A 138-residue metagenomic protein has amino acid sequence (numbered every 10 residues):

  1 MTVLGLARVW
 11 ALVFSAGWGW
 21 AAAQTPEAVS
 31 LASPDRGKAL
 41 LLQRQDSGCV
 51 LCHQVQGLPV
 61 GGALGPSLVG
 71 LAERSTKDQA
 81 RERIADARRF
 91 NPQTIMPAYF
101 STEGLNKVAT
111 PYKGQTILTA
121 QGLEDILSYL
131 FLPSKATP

Functional and structural regions predicted by a protein language model:
M1-G5: N-terminal secretory signal peptides that target proteins for export/translocation
A7-G17: Bacterial N-terminal signal peptides
A22-R44, L64, S134-P138: Electrostatic cytochrome c docking/interface patches
A32, L51-R89, I95-A109: Gly/Gly-Pro-rich "capping" loops immediately C-terminal to redox-active cysteine motifs in periplasmic/lumenal
R36-L40, S67, Q79, I95 (+1 more regions): Extracytoplasmic/secreted proteins, especially bacterial periplasmic and envelope-associated proteins
G37, D46-V55, A80, I126-L130: The canonical Cys-X-X-Cys-His
K38, L42-V50, G61-G62, T116-Q121: Sequence context surrounding c-type heme c attachment/ligation sites in exported
D78, S101-P138: C-terminal capping alpha-helices of c-type cytochrome domains
